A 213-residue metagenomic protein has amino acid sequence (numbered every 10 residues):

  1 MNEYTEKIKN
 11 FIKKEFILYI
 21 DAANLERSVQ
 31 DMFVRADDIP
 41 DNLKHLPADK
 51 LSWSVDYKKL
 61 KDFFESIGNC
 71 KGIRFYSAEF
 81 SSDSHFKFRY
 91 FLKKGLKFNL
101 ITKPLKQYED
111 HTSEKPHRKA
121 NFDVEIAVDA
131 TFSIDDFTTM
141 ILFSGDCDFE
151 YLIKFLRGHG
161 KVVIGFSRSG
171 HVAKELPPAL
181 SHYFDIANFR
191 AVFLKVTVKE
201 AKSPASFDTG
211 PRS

Functional and structural regions predicted by a protein language model:
N2-R118, F122, C147, V162: Domain-level signal for Mg2+-assisted phosphodiester chemistry and nucleotide/NA-binding surfaces in nucleic-acid
F86-S213: Nuclease catalytic cores that cleave nucleic-acid phosphodiester bonds, predominantly acidic two-metal-ion
